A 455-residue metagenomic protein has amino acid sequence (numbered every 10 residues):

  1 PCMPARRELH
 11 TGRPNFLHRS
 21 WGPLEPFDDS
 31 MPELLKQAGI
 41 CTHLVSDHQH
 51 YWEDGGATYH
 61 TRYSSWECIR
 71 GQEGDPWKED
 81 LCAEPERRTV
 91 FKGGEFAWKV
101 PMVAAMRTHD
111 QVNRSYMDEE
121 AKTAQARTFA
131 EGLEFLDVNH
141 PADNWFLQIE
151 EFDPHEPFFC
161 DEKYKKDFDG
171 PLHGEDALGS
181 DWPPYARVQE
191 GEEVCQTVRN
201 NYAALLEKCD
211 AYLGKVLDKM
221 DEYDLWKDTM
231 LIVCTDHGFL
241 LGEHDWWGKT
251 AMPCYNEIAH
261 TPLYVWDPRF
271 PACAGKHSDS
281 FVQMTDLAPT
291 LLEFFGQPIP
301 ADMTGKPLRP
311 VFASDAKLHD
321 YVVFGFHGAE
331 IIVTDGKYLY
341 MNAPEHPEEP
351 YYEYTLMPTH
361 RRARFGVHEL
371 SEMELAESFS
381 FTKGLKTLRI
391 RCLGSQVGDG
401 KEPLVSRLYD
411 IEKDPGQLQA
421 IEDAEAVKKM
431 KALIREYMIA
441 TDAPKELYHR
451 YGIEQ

Functional and structural regions predicted by a protein language model:
P1-H10, G22-E25, L44-G55, E150-H155 (+5 more regions): Short, solvent-exposed turn/loop segments enriched in Gly/Ser/Thr/Pro and often Arg
R7-D118, F326: Catalytic-site neighborhoods of secreted/periplasmic enzymes that process anionic sulfate/phosphate groups
L9, A121, Q125, F129 (+3 more regions): Polar, surface-exposed loop/tail segments that function as active-site lids or cofactor/substrate-recognition elements
G22-D29, Q196-K208, T250-A259, P271-P289 (+1 more regions): A short beta-strand-to-alpha-helix junction
G56-E67, M102-N113, M117-E175, Y223-M230 (+2 more regions): Active-site regions of oxyanion-processing enzymes, predominantly non-cytosolic
E86, N256, H327-E422: C-terminal, low-complexity/hydrophilic appendages and adjacent surface loops of extracellular/periplasmic anionic
K122-H140, S180-T229, F294, Y437: A long, amphipathic alpha-helix that forms part of the scaffold/cap immediately adjacent to metal-dependent active
P157-L172, K219-Q283: Histidine-centered active-site microenvironments of extracellular/periplasmic hydrolases and transferases
